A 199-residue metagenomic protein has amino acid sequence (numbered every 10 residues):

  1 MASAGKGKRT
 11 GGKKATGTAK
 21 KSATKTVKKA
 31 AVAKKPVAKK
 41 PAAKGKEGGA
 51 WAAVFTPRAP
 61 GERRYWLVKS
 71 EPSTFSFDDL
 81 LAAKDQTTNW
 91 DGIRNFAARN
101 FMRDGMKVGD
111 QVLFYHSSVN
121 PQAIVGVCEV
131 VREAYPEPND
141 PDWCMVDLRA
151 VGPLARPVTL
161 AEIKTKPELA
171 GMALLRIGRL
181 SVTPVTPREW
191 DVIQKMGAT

Functional and structural regions predicted by a protein language model:
A2-K107, T199: Compositionally biased, charged N-terminal/linker segments
K69-E71, V151, V185: Structured loops at beta-to-helix junctions and adjacent beta-edge loops in soluble globular domains
S73-F75, A155, V192: Short, acidic Gly/Pro/Ser/Thr-rich loop/turn segments
Y115-P121: Short, charged beta-turn/beta-strand-edge "cap" motif at the junction between a beta-strand and an adjacent loop
A123-T183, T199: Aromatic- and Lys/Arg-enriched surface recognition patch
R179-I193: Well-ordered alpha/beta subsegment
